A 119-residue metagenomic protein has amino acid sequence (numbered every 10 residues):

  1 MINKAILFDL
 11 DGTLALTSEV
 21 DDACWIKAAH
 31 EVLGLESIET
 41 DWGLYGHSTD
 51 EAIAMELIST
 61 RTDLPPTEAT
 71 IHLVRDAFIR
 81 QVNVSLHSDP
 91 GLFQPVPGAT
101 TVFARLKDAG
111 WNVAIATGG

Functional and structural regions predicted by a protein language model:
M1-G43, A52-M55, D108: Active-site neighborhood of HAD-like aspartate-dependent phosphohydrolases
I2, L7, V84-I115: Short, acidic loop-to-helix structural element flanking the phosphoryl-transfer center in phosphate-processing enzymes
E36-S37, P65-P66, V113: Residue-level detector of short coil/turn "hinge" positions at structural boundaries
I58-T101: Metal-dependent phosphoesterase signature
T117-G119: Conserved phosphate-coupling serine/threonine residues in phosphotransfer and NTP-handling enzymes
